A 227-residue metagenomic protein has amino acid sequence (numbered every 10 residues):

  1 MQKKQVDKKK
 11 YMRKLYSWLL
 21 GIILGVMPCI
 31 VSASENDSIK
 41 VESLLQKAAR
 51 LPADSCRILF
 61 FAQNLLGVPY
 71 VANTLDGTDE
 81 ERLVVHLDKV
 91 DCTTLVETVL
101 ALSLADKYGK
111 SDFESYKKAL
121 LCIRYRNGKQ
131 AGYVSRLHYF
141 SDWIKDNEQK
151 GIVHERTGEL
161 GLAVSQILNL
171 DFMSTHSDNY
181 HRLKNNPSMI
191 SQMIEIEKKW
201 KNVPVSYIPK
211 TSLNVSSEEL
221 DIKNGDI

Functional and structural regions predicted by a protein language model:
M1, D7-S38: Bacterial Sec-dependent N-terminal signal peptides
E35-T94: Cationic-aromatic interfacial patches
Y70-V203: Acidic/His-rich structured neighborhood in mature extracellular/periplasmic domains
Y207-E218: Short alpha-helix capping/helix-loop boundary micro-motifs
D221-I222: Short, well-ordered loop/turn sites that connect or cap secondary structure elements
